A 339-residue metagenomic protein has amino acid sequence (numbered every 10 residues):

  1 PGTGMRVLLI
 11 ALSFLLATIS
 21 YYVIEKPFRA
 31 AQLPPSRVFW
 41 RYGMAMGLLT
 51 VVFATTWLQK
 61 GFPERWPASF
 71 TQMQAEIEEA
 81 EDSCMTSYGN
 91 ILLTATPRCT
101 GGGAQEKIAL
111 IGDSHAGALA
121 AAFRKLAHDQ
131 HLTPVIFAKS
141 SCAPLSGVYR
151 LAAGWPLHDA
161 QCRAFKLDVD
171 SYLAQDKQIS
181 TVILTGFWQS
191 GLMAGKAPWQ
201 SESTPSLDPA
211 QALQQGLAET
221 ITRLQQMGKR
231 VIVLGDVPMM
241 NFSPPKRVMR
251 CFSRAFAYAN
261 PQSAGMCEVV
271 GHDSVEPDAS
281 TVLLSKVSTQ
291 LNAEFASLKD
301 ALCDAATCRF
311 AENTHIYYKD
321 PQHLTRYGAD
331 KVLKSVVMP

Functional and structural regions predicted by a protein language model:
P1-P339: Extracellular/periplasmic envelope-modification machinery, especially enzymes that add or remove acyl/ester groups on
